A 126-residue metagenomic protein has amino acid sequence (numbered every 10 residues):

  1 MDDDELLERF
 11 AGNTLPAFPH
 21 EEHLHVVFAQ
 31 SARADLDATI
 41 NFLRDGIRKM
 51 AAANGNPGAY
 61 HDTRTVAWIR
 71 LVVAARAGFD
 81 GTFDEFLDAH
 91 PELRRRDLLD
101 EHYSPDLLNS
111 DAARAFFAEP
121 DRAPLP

Functional and structural regions predicted by a protein language model:
M1-N13: Intrinsically disordered, low-complexity serine/threonine- and proline-rich regulatory segments
D3, A53, D88, E92: Sparse, context-dependent recognition of short Cys/His-centered cofactor- or disulfide-binding micro-motifs
G12-G81: Conserved, aromatic- and glycine-enriched, well-ordered alpha/beta core segments that occur as contiguous structural
H61-P126: A charged, amphipathic interaction segment
